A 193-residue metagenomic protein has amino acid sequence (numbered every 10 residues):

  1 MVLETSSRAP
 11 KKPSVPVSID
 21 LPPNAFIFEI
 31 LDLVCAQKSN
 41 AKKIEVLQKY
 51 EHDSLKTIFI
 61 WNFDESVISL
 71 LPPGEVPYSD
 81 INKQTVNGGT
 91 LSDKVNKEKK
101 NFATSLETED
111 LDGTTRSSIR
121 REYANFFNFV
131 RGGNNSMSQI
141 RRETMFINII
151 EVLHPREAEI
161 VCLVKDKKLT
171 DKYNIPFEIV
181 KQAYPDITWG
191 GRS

Functional and structural regions predicted by a protein language model:
M1-S193: N-terminal nucleic-acid-engaging modules of covalent nucleotidyltransferase systems
